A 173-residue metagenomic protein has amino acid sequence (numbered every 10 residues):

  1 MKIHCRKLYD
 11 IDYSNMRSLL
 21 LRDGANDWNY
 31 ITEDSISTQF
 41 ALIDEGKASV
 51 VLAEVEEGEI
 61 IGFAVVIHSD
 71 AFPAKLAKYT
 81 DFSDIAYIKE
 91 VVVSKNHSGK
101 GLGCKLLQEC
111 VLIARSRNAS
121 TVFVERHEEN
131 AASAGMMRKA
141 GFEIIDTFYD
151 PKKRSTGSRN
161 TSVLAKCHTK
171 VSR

Functional and structural regions predicted by a protein language model:
K2-S18: A short beta-loop-alpha structural element at the N-terminal edge of CoA-dependent acyl/N-acetyltransferase catalytic
D10, N26-E90, S94, L107: Acetyl-CoA-dependent GNAT
K89, S94, S98, E125-H127: Residue-level recognition of the GNAT/N-acetyltransferase active site
H97, G101-E109: Conserved acetyl-CoA pyrophosphate-binding loop and the N-cap/start of the following alpha-helix in GNAT-like
C104, E128-D146: Conserved active-site alpha-helix within GNAT-family acetyltransferase domains
A114-R126: Conserved GNAT acetyl-CoA-binding A-motif
D150-R173: C-terminal "cap" of GNAT-fold acetyltransferases
